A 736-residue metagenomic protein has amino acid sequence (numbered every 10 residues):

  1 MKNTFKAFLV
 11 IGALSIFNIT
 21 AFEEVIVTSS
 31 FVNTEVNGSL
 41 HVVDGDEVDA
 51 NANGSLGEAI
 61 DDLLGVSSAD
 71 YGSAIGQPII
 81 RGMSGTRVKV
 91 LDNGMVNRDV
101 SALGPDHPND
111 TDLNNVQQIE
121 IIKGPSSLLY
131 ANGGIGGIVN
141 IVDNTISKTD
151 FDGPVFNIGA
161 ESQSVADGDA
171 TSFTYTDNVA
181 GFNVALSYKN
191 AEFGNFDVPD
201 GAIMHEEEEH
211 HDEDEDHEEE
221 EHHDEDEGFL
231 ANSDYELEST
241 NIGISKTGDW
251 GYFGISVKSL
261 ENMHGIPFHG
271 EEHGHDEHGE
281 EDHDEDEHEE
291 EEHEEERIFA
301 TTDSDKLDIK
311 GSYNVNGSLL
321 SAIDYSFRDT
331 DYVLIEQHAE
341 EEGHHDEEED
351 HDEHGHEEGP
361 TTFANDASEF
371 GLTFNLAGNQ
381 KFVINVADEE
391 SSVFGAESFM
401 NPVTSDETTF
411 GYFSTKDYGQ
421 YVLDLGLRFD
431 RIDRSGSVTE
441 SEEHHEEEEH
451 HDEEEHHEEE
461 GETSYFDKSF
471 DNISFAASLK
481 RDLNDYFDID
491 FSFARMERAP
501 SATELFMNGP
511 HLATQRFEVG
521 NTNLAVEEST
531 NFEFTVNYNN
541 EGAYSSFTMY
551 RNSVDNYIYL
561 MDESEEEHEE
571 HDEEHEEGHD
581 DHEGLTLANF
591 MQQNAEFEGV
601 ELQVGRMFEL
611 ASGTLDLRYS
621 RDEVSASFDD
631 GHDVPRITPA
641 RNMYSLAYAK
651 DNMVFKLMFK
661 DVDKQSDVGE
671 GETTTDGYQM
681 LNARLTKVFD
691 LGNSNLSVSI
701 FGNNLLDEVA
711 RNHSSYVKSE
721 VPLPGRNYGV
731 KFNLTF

Functional and structural regions predicted by a protein language model:
V25-A50, Q77: N-terminal periplasmic "start-of-domain" segments of outer-membrane beta-barrel proteins
L56-A59, G76-I79, L91, H107-N109 (+3 more regions): N-terminal periplasmic accessory domains that precede and gate Gram-negative outer-membrane beta-barrel machines
V96-P125: Short acidic/polar hinge/loop motifs at secondary-structure boundaries that mediate gating or recognition
G153-N157, A170, T174-T302: Periplasmic-side early beta-strands and strand-to-turn transitions of outer-membrane beta-barrels
A231-S233, L237, Y252-I323, F327-E369 (+2 more regions): Flexible loop and strand-edge segments within Gram-negative outer membrane beta-barrel domains
E295-L307, S464-F470, S474-S478, D482 (+7 more regions): Outer-membrane beta-barrel signature, preferentially recognizing the C-terminal barrel domain of Gram-negative
Y418-L423, Y550-V554, E563-S666, V709 (+1 more regions): Gram-negative outer-membrane beta-barrel transporters
R498, D555, K687-F736: C-terminal beta-signal and adjacent terminal beta-strands/loops of Gram-negative outer-membrane beta-barrel proteins
